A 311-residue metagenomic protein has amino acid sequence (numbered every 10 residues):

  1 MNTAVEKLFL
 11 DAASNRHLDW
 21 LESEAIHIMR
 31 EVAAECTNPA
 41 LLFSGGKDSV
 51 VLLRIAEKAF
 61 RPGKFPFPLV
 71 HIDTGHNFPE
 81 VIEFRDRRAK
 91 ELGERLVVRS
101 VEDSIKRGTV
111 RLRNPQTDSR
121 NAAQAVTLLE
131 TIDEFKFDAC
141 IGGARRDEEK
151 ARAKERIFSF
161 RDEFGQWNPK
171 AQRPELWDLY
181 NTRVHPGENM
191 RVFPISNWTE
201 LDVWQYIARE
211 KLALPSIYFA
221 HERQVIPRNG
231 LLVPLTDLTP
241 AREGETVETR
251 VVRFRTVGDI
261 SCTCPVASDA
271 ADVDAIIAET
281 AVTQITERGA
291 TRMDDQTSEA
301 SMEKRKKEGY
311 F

Functional and structural regions predicted by a protein language model:
M1-F311: Nucleotide-activated chemistry modules centered on ATP-dependent adenylation/adenylyltransferase
